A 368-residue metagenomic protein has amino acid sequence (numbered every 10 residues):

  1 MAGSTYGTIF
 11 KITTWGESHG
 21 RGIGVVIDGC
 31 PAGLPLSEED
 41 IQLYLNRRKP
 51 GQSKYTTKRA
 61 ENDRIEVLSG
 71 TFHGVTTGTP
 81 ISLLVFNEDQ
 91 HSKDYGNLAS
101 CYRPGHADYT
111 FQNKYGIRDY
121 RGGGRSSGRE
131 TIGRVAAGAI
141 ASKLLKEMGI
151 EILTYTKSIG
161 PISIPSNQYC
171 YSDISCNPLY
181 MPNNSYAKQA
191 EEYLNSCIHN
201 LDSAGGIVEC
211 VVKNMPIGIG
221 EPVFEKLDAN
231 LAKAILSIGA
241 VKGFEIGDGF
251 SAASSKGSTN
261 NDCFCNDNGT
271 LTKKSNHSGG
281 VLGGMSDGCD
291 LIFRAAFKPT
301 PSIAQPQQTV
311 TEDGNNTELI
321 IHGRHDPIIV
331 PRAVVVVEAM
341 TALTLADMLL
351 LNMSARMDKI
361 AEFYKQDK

Functional and structural regions predicted by a protein language model:
M1-R59: N-terminal, positively charged regions that mediate nucleic acid binding
K11-T14, D119-E130, I217-E221, N276-L282 (+1 more regions): A short glycine/serine-rich beta->alpha loop
W15-R21, L201-A204, V208-N316: Glycine-rich anion/phosphate-binding loop at the beta-strand->alpha-helix junction
R21-G33, R129-I150, E225, A229-K233 (+2 more regions): Alpha-helical support elements that line or immediately flank enzyme active sites and cofactor-binding pockets
L45-P104, D108: Glycine-rich, N-terminal phosphate-binding loop and its surrounding beta-alpha-beta segment
L83, S302-K368: Internal helix-turn-beta structural module
A99-G124, Q307-H325: Short acidic, glycine/tyrosine-flanked loop/strand segments centered on an H-E-D-like triad
N113-V223: Glycine-rich, mobile lid/loop segments that gate access to catalytic sites or pores
